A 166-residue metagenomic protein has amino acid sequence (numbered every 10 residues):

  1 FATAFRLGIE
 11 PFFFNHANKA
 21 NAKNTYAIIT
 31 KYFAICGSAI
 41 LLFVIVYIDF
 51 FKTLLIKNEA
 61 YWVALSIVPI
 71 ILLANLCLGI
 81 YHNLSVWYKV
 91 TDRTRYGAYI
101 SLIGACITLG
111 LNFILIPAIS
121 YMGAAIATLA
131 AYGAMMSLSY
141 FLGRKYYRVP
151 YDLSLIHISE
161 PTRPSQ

Functional and structural regions predicted by a protein language model:
F1-S101: Specific pore-lining/lateral-gate transmembrane helices of multi-pass inner-membrane transport and insertion machines
F12, F50, W87, F113-A118 (+2 more regions): Membrane-interface helix caps of multi-pass small-molecule transporters
F14-A17, A134-L138, L142: Regular secondary-structure segments
A17, F51, L55-E59, I119 (+2 more regions): Membrane-interfacial segments
T25-I28, V149-L155: Membrane-helix boundary/juxtamembrane motif in polytopic membrane proteins
L84-D92, Y140-L153: Alpha-helical transmembrane segments
R95, L102-S137, V149, R163: Membrane-interface helix-loop junctions in multi-pass transport and translocation proteins
I156-Q166: Single conserved hydrophobic/aromatic residue that forms the stacking wall/gate of nucleotide- or nucleobase-binding
